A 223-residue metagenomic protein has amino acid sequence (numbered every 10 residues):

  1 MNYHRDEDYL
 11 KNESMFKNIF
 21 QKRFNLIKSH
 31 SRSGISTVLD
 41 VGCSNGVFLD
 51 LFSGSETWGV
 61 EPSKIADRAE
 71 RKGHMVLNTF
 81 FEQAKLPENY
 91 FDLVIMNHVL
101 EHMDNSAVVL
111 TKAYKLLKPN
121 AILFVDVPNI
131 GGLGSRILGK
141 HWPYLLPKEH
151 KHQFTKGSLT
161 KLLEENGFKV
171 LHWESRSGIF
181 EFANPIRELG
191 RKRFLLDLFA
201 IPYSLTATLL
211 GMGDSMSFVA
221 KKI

Functional and structural regions predicted by a protein language model:
M1-N97, S106-T111, S175-R176, N184-L189 (+3 more regions): Conserved N-terminal segment of class I S-adenosyl-L-methionine
S55, K118-A121: A short helix->loop->beta-strand "cap" motif at the edges of active sites that frequently abuts
M96, D104-K112, I122-I223: S-adenosyl-L-methionine-dependent methyltransferase catalytic module, highlighting the catalytic core
K115: Basic phosphate/pyrophosphate-binding loop/patch that engages nucleotide-derived ligands
